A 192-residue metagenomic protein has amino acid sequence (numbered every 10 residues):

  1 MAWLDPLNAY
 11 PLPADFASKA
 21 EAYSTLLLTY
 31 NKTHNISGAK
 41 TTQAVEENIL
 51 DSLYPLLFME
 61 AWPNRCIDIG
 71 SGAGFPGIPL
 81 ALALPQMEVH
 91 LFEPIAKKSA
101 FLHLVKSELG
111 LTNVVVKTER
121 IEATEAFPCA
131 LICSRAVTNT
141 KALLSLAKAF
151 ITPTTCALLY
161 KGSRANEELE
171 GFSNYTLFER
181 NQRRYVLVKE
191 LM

Functional and structural regions predicted by a protein language model:
M1-P63, I67, K97-A100, L104-V114: Class I SAM-dependent transferase core
N35-I36, I49, G74, R120 (+1 more regions): Residue-level preference for alpha-helix termini and adjacent loops
T41-T42, L50, A83, A126 (+1 more regions): Short capping/connector residues at structural and topological boundaries
I69-S71: Conserved beta-strand/loop positions that form the S-adenosyl-L-methionine
A73-Q86: Conserved SAM-binding loop of SAM-dependent methyltransferases across substrates and taxa, primarily the Class I
Q86-H90, P94-M192: S-adenosylmethionine
